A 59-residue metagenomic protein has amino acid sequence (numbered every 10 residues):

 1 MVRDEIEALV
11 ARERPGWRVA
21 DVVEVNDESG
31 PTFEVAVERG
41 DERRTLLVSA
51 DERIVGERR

Functional and structural regions predicted by a protein language model:
M1-E24: Short, non-transmembrane alpha-helical segments in secretory-pathway proteins
I6, V10, V35-V37, V48: Hydrophobic aliphatic residue packing
E24, E34, E57: Acidic-residue sensor for enzyme active/binding pockets
E28-E38, E42, A50: Conserved histidines in hydrophobic membrane contexts and catalytic metal-binding motifs
E42-R59: A short, surface-exposed beta-strand/turn
